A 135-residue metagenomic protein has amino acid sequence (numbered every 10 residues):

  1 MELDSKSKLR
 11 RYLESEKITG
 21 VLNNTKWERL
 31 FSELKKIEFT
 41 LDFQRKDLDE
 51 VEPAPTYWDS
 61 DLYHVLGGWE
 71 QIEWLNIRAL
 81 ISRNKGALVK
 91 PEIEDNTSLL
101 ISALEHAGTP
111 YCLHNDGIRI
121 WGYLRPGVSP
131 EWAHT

Functional and structural regions predicted by a protein language model:
M1-G117, Y123-T135: Structured alpha/beta or helical-core interaction and ligand-binding surfaces enriched in interleaved
